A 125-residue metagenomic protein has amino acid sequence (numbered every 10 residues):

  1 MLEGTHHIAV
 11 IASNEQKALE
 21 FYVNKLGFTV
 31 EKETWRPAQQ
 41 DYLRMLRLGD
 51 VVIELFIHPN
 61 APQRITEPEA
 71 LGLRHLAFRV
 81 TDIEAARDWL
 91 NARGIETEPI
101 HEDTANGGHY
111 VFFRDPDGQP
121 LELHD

Functional and structural regions predicted by a protein language model:
M1, M45, R87-D125: Vicinal oxygen chelate
L2, V10-V52, A92: Core segments of cupin and vicinal oxygen chelate
G4-S13, R44-R47, R64-W89, H109-R114: Vicinal oxygen chelate
A9, K25, A77, G94 (+1 more regions): Conserved functional loop/turn residues at catalytic and ligand-binding sites
E31-E33, D41, L55, N60-T66 (+1 more regions): A short, acidic/glycine-rich surface segment
R36-P37, H58-N60, D82, D103-T104: Short beta->alpha connector loops
V52-E54, P120: Short hydrophobic-acidic sequence motifs that mark active-site Asp/Glu residues
H58-P59, P68, W89, H124: Residue-level signal for well-ordered alpha-helical positions
